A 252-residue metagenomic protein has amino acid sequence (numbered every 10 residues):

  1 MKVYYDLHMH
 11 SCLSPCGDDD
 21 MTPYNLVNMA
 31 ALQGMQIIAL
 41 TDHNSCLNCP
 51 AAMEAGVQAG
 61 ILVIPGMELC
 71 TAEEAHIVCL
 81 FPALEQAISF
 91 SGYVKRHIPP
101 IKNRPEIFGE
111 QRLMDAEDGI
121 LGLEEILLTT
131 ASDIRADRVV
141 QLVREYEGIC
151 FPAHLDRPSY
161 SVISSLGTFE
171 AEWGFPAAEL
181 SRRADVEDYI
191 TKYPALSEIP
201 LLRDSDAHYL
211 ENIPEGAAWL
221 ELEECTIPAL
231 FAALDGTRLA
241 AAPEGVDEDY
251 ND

Functional and structural regions predicted by a protein language model:
M1-E73, L166-W173, V186, E211 (+2 more regions): An N-terminally biased module of ancient metal coordination in phosphate/nucleic-acid-related enzymes
K2, A55-A177, A184-V186, A229-L230 (+2 more regions): Extended substrate/RNA-proximal surfaces in nucleic-acid metabolism proteins
H8, D42, C79, C150 (+1 more regions): Conserved, mostly hydrophobic/aromatic
A39-T41, P152, E179: Conserved beta-strand positions in the central sheet of alpha/beta enzyme cores
S45-G56, S132-A136, E187-P200: Active-site-adjacent beta->alpha loops and helix N-cap segments on the catalytic face of soluble alpha/beta enzymes
I149, A171-A177, L196-L201, A218-E221: Glycine-enriched alpha-helix->loop->beta-strand junction motifs that scaffold or abut catalytic
I199-E215: Short acidic/histidine-rich active-site segments
E215-D247: His/Asp/Glu-enriched, well-ordered alpha-helical/loop segment that forms or immediately abuts the divalent-metal
